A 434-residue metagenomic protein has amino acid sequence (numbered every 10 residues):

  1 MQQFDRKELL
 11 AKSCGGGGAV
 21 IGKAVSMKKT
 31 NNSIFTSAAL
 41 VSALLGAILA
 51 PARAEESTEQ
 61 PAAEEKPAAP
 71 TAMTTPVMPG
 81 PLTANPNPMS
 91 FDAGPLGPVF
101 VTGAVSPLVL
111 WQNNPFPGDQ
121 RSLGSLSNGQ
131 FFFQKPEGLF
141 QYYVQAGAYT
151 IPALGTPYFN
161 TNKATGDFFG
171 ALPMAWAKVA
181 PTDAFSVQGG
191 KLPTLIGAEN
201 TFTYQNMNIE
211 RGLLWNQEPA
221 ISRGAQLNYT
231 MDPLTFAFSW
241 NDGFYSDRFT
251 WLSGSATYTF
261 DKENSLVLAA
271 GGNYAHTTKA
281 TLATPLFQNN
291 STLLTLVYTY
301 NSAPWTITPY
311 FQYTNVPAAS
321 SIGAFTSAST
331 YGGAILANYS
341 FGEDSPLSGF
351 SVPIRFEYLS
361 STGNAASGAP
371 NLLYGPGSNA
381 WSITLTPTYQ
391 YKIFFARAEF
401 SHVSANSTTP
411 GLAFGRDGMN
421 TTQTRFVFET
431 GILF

Functional and structural regions predicted by a protein language model:
Q2-Q3, Q60: Low-complexity, intrinsically disordered or signal/transmembrane-proximal segments
Q3-E8, K12-S26: Short, Lys/Arg-enriched N-terminal segments with co-localized hydrophobic residues within the first ~10-30 amino acids
L9-G15, A43, A63, N364 (+2 more regions): Extended rod-forming repeat segments used as scaffolds/tethers
C14, K23-N113, F434: N-terminal periplasmic/intermembrane-space "pro-region" immediately following the signal or transit peptide
K28-K29, M73-M78, P117-G118, T161-D167 (+2 more regions): Outer-membrane beta-barrel pore domains
E56-E59, E64-E65, Q145, E199 (+7 more regions): Acidic-residue sensor for enzyme active/binding pockets
A84, L126, L172, G332 (+1 more regions): Short, conserved clusters of charged catalytic residues that mark active-site and nucleotide-handling motifs
P88-S253, T257-L266, G342-D344, S351-P353 (+1 more regions): Outer membrane beta-barrel
